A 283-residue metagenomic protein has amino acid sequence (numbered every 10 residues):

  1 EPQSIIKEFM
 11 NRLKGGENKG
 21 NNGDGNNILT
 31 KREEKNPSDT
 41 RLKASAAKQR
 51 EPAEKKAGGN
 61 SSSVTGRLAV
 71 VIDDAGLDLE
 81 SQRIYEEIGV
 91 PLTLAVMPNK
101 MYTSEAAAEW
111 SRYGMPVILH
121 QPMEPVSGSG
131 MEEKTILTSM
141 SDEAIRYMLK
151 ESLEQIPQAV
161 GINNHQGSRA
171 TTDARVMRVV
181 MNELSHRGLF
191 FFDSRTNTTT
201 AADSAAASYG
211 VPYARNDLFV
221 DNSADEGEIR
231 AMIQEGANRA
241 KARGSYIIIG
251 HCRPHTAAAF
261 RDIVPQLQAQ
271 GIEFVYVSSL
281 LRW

Functional and structural regions predicted by a protein language model:
E1-T65, I233: Terminal interaction modules at protein C-ends
A57-E133: Active-site beta->alpha N-cap acidic-glycine motif
R67-D74, E133-E143, N222-G227: Active-site mouth loops of central-metabolism enzymes
L68-D73, V90-A95, M115-Q121, V160-N164 (+4 more regions): Hydrophobic faces of well-ordered beta-strands that scaffold small-molecule active sites in alpha/beta enzyme cores
D74-G76, P98-K100, M123-P125, Q166-S168 (+4 more regions): Active-site-proximal loop/turn and secondary-structure-junction residues that shape catalytic pockets, frequently
N99-E105, S139-Y147: Glycine-rich anion/phosphate-binding loops
D142-I233, K241, H251-Q268, I272: Catalytic domains of cell-wall/extracellular-matrix polysaccharide-remodeling enzymes, centered on de-N-acetylation
